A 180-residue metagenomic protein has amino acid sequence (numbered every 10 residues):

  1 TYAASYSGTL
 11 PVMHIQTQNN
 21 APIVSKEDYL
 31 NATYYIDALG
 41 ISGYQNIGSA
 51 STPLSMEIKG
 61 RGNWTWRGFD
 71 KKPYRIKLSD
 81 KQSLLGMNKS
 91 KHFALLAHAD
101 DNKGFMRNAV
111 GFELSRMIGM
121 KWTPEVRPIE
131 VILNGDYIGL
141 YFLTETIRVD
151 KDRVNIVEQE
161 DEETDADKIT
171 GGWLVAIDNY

Functional and structural regions predicted by a protein language model:
T1-Y180: Phosphate/dinucleotide-binding and metal-coordinating scaffold of catalytic cores in nucleotide-dependent enzymes
